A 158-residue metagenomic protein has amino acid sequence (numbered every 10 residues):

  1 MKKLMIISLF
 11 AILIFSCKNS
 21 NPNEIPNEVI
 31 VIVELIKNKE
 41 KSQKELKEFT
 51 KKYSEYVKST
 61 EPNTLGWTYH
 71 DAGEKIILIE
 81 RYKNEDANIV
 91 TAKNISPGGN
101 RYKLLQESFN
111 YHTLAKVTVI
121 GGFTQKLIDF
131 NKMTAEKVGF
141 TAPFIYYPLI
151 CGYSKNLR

Functional and structural regions predicted by a protein language model:
K2-I7: Sec-dependent signal peptide recognition, specifically the positively charged N-region followed immediately by
F15-S16: C-terminal motif of bacterial Sec signal peptides marking the signal peptidase cleavage site
E28-K37: Active-site-flanking beta-strand signature of metal-NTP-handling nucleotidyl enzymes and homologous cyclase-like
I36-K41, Y82-E85: Structural beta->alpha junctions
K41-L65, S96, R101, K155-R158: Short amphipathic alpha-helical segments
K58-L65, R81-Y146: An amphipathic, aromatic/His-enriched active-site/gating alpha helix that lines ligand/cofactor pockets
W67-D71: Short beta-strand
I76-I77: Hydrophobic residues embedded in beta-strands of well-ordered beta-sheets
